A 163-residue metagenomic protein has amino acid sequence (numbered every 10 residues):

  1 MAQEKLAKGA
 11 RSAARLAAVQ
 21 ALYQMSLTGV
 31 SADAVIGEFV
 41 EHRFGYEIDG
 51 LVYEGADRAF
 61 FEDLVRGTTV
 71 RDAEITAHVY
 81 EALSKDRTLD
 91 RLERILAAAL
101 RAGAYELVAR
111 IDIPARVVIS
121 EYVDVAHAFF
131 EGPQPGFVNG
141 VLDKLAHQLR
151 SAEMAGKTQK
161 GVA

Functional and structural regions predicted by a protein language model:
M1-A163: N-terminal interaction/assembly modules
